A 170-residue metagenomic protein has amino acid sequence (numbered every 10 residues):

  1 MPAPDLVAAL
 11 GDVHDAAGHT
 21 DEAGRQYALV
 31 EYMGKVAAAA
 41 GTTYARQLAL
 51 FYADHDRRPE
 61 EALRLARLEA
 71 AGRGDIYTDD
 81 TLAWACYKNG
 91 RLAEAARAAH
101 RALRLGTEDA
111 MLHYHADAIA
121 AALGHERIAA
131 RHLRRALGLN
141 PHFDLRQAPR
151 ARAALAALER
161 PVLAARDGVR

Functional and structural regions predicted by a protein language model:
M1-A3, L29-A40, A66-D75, H100-E108 (+1 more regions): Solenoid-like repeat scaffolds
M1-A9, A39-Q47, R73-D80, T107-H113 (+1 more regions): Generic helix N-cap/helix-start motif at coil->alpha-helix transitions
P4, T20, R58-P59, L92 (+1 more regions): TPR-repeat structural position
H14, Y52-A53, C86, A120 (+1 more regions): Residue at a conserved register position within TPR or TPR-like alpha-solenoid repeats
A40-R58, G72, H115, A130-R170: Terminal, low-structured helical/coil segments at or just beyond the last alpha-helical repeat
A98-N140: C-terminal structured "cap/appendage" subdomains that terminate the fold
